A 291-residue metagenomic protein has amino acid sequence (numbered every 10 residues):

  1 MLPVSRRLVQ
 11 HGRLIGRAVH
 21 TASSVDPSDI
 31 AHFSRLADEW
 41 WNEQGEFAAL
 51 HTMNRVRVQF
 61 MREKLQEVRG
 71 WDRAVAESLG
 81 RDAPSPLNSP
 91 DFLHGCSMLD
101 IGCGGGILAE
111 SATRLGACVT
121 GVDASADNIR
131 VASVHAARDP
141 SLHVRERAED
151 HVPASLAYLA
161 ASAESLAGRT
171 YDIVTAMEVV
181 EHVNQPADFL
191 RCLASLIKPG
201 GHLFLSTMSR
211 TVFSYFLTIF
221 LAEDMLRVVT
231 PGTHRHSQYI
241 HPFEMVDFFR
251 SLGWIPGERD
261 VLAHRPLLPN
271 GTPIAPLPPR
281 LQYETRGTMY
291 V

Functional and structural regions predicted by a protein language model:
R13-V58: N-terminal, positively charged/glycine-rich alpha-helical extensions of SAM-dependent methyltransferases
L99, G105-E164: Class I SAM-dependent methyltransferase SAM/SAH-binding core
E164-V174: A short acidic, Gly/Pro-enriched loop at the edge of an enzyme's catalytic core that lines a small-molecule cofactor
I173-N184: A short SAM/SAH-binding and catalytic strip from SAM-dependent methyltransferases
D188-P199: A short glycine-rich, Lys/Arg-flanked "PGG" loop and its adjoining helix->strand segment in the class I
H202-R227: Conserved class I S-adenosyl-L-methionine
T207, L226-E244: Acceptor-substrate binding/catalytic loop of class I
S237-L262, P269-G271: Short alpha-helix
